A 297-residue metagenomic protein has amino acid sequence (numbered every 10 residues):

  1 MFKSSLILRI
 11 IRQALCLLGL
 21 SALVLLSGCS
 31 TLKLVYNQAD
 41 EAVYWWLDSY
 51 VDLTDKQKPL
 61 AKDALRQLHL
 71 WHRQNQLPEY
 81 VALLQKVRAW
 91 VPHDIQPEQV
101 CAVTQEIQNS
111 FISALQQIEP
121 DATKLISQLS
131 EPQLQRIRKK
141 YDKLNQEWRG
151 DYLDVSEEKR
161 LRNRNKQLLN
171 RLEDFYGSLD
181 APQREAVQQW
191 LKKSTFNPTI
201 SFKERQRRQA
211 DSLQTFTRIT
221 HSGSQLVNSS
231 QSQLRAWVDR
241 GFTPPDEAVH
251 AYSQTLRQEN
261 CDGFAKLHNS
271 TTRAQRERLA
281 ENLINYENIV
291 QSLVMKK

Functional and structural regions predicted by a protein language model:
F2-L17: Bacterial N-terminal signal peptides that target proteins for export
L26-G28: C-terminal motif of bacterial Sec signal peptides marking the signal peptidase cleavage site
S30-L32: Bacterial signal peptide processing site
L34-H72: Start-of-domain marker
Y44-W45, F202-K297: A cross-kingdom marker for long, charged
K58-D63, N75-Q85, S130-K143, F196-L213 (+1 more regions): Extended intrinsically disordered, low-complexity coil regions enriched in Ser, Thr, Gly, Ala and often Pro
N75-S113: Mid-chain, structured segments of secreted extracytoplasmic proteins
P120-D246: Extended amphipathic alpha-helical interaction segments
